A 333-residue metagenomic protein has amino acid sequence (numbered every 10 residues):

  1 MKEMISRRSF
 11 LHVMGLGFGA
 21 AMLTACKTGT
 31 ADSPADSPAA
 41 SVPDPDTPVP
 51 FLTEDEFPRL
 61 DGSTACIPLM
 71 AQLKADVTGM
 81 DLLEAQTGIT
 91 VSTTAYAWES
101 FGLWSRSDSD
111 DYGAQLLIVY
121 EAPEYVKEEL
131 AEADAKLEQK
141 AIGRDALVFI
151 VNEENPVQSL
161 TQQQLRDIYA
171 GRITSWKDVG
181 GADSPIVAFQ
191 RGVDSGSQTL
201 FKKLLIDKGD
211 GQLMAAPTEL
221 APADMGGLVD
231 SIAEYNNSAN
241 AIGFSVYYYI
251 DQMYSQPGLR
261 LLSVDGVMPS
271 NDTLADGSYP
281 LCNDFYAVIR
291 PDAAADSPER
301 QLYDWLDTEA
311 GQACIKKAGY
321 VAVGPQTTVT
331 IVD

Functional and structural regions predicted by a protein language model:
K2-F18: N-terminal secretory signal peptides and thylakoid transit peptides that target proteins across membranes
T24-A25: C-terminal motif of bacterial Sec signal peptides marking the signal peptidase cleavage site
G29-P34: Bacterial Sec signal peptide processing site at the extreme N-terminus
A35-D333: Exported/periplasmic ABC-transporter solute-binding proteins
